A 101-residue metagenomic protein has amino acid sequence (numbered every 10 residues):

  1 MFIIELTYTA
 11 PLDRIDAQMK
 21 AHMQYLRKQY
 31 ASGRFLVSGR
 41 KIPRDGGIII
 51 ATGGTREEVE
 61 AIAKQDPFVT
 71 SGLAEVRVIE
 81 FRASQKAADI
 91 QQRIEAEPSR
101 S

Functional and structural regions predicted by a protein language model:
M1-S101: Conserved, structured core segments of small domains
